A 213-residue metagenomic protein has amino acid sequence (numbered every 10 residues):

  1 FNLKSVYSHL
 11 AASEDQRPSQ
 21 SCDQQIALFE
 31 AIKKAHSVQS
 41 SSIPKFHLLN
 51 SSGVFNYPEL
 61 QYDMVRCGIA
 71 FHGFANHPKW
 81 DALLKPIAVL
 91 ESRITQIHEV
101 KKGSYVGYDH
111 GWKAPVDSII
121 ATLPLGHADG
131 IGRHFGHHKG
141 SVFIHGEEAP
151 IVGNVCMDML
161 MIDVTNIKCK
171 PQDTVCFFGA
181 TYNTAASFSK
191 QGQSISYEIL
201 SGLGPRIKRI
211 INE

Functional and structural regions predicted by a protein language model:
F1-R93, V100-K101: Active-site loop/helix belt of alpha/beta enzymes
S8-S13, L49-G53, A88, S92-T95 (+3 more regions): Small-side-chain structural scaffolding
E99-E213: C-terminal accessory subdomain/extension
